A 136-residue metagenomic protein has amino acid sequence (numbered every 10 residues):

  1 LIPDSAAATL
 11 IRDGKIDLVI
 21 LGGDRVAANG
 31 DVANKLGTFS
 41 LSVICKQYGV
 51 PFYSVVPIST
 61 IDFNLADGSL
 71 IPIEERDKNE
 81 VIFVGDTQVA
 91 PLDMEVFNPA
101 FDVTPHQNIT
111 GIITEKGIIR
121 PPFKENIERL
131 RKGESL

Functional and structural regions predicted by a protein language model:
L1-L136: Conserved phosphate- and dinucleotide-binding cores of soluble alpha/beta proteins, encompassing both enzyme active
